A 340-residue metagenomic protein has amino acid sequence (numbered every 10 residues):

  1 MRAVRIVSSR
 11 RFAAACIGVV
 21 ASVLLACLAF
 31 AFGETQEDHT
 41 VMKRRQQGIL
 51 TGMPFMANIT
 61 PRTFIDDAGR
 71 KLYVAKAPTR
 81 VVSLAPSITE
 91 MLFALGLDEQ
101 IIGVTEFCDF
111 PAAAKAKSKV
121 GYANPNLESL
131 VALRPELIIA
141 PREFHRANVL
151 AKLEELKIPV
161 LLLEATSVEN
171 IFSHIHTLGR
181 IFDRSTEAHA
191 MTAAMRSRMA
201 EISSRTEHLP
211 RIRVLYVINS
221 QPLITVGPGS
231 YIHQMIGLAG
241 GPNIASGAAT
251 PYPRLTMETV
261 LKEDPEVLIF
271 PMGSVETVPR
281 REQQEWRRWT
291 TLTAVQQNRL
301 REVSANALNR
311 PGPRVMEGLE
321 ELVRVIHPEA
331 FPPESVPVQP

Functional and structural regions predicted by a protein language model:
R2-S9, A13-S87, S185-L215, R324-P340: Bacterial Sec-exported substrate-binding components of ABC uptake systems
P61, T79-E143, I244: A short, structured surface patch at a secondary-structure boundary
I65-G69, S118-E128, A248-M257: Short helix-initiation/N-cap motifs at beta->coil->alpha
R70-K71, L137, A147-I224, A245-G247 (+1 more regions): Extracytoplasmic substrate-binding proteins
P78, P125-E143, I158, T256-G273: Proline-aspartate-enriched helix->loop->beta-strand connector
A85, R142-E143, I218, A248 (+3 more regions): Short secondary-structure boundary segments
T105, G229-Y252, M272, E302: His/Asp/Glu-enriched short active-site or ligand-binding loop at hydrolase and phosphoryl-transfer sites
F144-E155, V267-E285: A ligand-binding cleft/hinge motif common to bilobed small-molecule-binding domains
